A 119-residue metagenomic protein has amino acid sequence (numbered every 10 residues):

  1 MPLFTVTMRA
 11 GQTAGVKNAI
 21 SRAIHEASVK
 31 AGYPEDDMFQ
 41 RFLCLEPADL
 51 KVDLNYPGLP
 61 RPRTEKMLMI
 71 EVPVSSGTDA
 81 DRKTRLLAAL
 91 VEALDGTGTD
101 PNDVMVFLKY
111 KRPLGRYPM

Functional and structural regions predicted by a protein language model:
M1-M119: Interaction-mediating elements
